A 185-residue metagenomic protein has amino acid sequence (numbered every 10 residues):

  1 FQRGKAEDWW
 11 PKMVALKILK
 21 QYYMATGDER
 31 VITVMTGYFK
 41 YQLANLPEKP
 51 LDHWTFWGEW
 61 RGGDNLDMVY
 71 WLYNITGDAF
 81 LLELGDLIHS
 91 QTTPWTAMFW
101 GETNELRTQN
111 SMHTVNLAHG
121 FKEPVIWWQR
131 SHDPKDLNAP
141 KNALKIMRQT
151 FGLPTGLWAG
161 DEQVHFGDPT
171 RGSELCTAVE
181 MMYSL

Functional and structural regions predicted by a protein language model:
F1-L185: Glycan-recognition and catalytic cores of secretory/periplasmic carbohydrate-active enzymes
